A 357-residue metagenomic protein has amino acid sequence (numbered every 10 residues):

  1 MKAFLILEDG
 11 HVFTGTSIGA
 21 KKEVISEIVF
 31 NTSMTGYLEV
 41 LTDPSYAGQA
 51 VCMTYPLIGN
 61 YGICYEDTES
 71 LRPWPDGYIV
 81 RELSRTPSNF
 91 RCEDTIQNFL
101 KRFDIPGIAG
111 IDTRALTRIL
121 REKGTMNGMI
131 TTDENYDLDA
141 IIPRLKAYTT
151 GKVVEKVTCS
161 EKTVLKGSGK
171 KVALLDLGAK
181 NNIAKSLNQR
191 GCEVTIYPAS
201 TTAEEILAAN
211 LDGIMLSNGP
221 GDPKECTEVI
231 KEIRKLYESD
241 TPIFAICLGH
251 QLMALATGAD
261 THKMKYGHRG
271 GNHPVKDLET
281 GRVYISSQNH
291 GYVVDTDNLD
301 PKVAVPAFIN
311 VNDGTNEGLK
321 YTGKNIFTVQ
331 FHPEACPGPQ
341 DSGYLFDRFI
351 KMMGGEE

Functional and structural regions predicted by a protein language model:
M1-E204, A208-A209, P223, C336 (+1 more regions): RNA-binding accessory domains that recognize and position tRNA/RNA substrates
P106-G107, V194, I243, T261 (+1 more regions): Hydrophobic beta-strand scaffold residues
D112, C247, H290, H332: Active-site glycine-centered loops adjacent to acidic/histidine catalytic or metal-binding residues that shape
G169-A173, E193, P242, I285 (+1 more regions): Residues that mark the start of a beta-strand
M215: N-terminal Rossmann-like NAD(P) cofactor-binding module of classical short-chain dehydrogenase/reductase
N218-I285, V293, G338-G354: Cysteine-nucleophile active-site neighborhood
R282-G323, E357: Catalytic beta-strand/loop cores that center a nucleophilic Ser/Cys/Thr and support acyl-enzyme chemistry
G318-E357: A glycine-centered loop/beta-turn motif at secondary-structure junctions
